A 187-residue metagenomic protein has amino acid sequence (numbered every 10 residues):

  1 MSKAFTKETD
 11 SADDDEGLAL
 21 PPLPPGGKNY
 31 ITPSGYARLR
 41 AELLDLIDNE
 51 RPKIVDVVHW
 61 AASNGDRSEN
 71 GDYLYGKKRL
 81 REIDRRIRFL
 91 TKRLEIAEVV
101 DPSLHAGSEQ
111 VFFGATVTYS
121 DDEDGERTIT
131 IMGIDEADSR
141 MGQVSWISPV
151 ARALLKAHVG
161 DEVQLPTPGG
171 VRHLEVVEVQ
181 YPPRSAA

Functional and structural regions predicted by a protein language model:
M1-N49, K53-R88, P183-A187: Helix-rich terminal scaffold detector
L18, G26, L94-E95, E126 (+2 more regions): Residue-level signal for pocket-adjacent positions within structured domains
V58-H59, T91-I96, S148-P149, S185: Juxtamembrane/interface motifs at transmembrane-helix termini
A62-G65, L94, L154: Hydrophobic residues in alpha-helical segments
V100-L174, Q180, A186: Non-DNA-binding regulatory cores of transcription-related proteins, predominantly C-terminal effector-binding
